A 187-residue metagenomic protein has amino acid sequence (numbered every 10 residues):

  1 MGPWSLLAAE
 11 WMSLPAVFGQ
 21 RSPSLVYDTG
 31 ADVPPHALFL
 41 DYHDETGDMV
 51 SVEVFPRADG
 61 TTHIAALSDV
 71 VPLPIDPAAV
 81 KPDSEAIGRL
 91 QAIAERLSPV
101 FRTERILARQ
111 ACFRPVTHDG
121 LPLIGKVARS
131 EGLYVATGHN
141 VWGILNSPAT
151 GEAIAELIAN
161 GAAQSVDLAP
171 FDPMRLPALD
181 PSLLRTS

Functional and structural regions predicted by a protein language model:
M1-R129: Active-site substrate-recognition segment that forms the wall of the catalytic cavity or substrate channel
P99-S187: C-terminal catalytic lobe of FAD-dependent flavoproteins
